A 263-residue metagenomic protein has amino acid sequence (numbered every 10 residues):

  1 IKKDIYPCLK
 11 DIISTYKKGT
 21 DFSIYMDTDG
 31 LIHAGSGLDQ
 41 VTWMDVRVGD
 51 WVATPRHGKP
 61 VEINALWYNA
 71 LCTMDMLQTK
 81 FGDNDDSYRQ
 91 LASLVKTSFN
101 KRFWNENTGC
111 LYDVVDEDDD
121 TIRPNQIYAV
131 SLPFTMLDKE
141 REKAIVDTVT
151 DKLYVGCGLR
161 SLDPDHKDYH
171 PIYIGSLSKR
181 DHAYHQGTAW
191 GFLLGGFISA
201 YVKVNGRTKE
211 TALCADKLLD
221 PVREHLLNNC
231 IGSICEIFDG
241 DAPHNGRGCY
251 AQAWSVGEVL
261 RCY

Functional and structural regions predicted by a protein language model:
I1-T42, P60-N64, Y68, T188-G206 (+4 more regions): Aromatic-rich carbohydrate-recognition surfaces in CAZymes
S14-D27, I32-H33, Y68-Y173, D216-K217 (+1 more regions): Catalytic cores of carbohydrate-active enzymes
S36-K59, Y173-Y184, F238-G246: Acidic/His metal-coordination segments adjacent to aromatic residues that form catalytic metal sites in metalloenzymes
H57-G58, G82, T208: Active-site oxyanion-binding pockets that recognize sulfate/phosphate
D118, M136, R180-A189, V202-E210 (+1 more regions): Short, contiguous acidic/charged loop-to-helix segments that flank catalytic cores in large enzymes
R160-L194: Generic long, charged, amphipathic alpha-helical segments
